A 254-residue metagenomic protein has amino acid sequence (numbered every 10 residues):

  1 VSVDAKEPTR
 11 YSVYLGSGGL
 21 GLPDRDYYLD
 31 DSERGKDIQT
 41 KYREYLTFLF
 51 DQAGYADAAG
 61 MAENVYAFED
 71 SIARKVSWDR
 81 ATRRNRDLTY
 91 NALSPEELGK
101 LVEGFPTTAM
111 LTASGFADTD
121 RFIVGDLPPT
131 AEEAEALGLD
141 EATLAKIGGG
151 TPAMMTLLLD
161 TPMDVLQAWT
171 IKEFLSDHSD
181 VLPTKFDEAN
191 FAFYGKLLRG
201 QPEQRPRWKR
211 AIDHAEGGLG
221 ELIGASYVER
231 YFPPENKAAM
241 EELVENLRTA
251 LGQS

Functional and structural regions predicted by a protein language model:
V1-E242, N246: Noncatalytic, helix-rich "gating/capping" subdomain that lines the substrate-entry/channel surface of large enzyme
S254: Short, well-ordered surface patches within globular domains
